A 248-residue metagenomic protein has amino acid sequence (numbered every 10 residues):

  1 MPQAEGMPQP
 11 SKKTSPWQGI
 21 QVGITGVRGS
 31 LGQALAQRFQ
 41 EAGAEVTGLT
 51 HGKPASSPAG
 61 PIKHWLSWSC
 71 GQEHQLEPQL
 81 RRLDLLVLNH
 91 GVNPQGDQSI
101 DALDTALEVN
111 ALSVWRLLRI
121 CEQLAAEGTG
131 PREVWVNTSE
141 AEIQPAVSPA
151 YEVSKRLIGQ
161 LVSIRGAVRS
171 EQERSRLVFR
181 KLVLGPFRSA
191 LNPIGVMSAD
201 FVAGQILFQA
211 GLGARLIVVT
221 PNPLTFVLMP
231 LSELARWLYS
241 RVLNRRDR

Functional and structural regions predicted by a protein language model:
I24-Q40: N-terminal Rossmann NAD(P)H-binding glycine-rich loop of SDR-like oxidoreductase domains
E41-P58: Conserved glycine-rich Rossmann-like NAD(P)H-binding loop of the short-chain dehydrogenase/reductase
P61-R82: Conserved Rossmann-fold cofactor-binding substructure of NAD(P)-dependent oxidoreductases
L85-G96, T138: Conserved NAD(P)H cofactor-binding loop of Rossmann-fold oxidoreductase domains
G96-N110: Short alpha-helical oligomerization interface
E108-G130: Amphipathic alpha-helical dimer-interface segment in Rossmann-like NAD(P)H-dependent oxidoreductases
A126-E171, R188: Catalytic loop of short-chain dehydrogenase/reductase
R176-L177, K181-L182, S189-S240: C-terminal helical subdomain
